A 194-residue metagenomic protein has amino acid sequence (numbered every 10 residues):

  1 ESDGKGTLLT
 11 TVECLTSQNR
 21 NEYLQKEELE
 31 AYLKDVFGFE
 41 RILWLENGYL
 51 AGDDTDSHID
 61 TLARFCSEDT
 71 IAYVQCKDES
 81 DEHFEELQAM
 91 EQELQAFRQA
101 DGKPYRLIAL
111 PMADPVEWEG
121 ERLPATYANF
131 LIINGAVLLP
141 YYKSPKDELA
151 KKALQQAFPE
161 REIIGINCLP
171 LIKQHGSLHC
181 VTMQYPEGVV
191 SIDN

Functional and structural regions predicted by a protein language model:
E1-N194: Histidine/cysteine-enriched polar flanking segments
